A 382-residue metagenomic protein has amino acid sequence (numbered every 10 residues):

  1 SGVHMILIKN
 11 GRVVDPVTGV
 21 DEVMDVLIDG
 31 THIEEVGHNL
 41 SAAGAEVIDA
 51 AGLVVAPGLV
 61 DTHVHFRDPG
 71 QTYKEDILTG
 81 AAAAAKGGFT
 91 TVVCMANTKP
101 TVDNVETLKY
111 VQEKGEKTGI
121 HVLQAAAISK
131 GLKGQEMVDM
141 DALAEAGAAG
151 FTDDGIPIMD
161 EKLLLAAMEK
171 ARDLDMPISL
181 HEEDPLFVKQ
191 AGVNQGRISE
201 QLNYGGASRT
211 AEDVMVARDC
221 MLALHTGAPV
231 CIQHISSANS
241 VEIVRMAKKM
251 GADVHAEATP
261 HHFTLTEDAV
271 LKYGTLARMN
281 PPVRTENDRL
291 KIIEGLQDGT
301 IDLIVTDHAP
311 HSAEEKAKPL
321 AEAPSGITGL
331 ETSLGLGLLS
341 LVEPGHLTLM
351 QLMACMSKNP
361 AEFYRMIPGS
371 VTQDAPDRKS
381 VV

Functional and structural regions predicted by a protein language model:
H4-G58: Histidine-rich, glycine-flanked metal-binding segment
G11, V26, T31, G52 (+13 more regions): Divalent metal-coordination and catalytic microenvironments
A51-G115: Metal-associated gating/positioning segment near the N- to mid-region
H65-K74, V93-V105, A126-M137, T152-L163 (+2 more regions): Divalent metal-binding segments
E113-I128: A glycine-rich helix N-cap at a beta->alpha junction
M137-I304: Histidine/acidic residue-rich metal-binding segments in metalloenzymes
Q201-P229, L276, Q297, D302-I304 (+1 more regions): His/Asp/Glu-enriched, well-ordered alpha-helical/loop segment that forms or immediately abuts the divalent-metal
V381: Conserved small/polar residues in nucleotide/adenosyl-binding loops
